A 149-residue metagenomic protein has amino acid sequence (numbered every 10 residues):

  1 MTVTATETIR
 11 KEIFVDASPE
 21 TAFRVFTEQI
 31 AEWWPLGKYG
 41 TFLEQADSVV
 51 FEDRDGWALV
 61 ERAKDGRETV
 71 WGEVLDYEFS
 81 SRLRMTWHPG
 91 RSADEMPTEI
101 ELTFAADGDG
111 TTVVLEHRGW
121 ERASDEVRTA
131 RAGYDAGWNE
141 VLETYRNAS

Functional and structural regions predicted by a protein language model:
M1-Q45: Hydrophobic ligand-binding cavity/cleft-lining segments
I9-I13, L102, L115-H117: A structural signal for short, well-ordered beta-strand segments
A22-F23, L59, V74, M85 (+3 more regions): Hydrophobic pocket/interface hotspot
E28-T69: Short beta-edge strand/loop motif at the mouth of beta-sheet-based domains
V50, V60-D109, R118: Hydrophobic-ligand binding "helix-grip"
R91, R118-S149: A conserved amphipathic terminal alpha-helix motif
